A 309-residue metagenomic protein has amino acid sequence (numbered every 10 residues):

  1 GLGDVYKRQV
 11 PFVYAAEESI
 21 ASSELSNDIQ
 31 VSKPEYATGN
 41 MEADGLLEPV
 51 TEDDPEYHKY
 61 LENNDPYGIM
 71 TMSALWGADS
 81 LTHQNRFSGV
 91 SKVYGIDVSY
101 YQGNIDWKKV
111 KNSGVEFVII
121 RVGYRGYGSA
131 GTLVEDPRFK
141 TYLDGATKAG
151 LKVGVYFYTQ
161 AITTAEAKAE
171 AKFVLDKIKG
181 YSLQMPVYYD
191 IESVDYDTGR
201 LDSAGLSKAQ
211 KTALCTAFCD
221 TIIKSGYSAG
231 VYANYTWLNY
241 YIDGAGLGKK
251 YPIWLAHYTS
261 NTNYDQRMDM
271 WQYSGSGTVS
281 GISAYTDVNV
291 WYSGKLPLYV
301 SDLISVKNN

Functional and structural regions predicted by a protein language model:
G1-Y6: Short, small-residue-biased leader/transition segments that mark boundaries at the very start of proteins
R8-S22: Sec-dependent signal peptide cleavage junction
I20-Q102, K108, L247-N309: Functionally critical loop-and-helix segments that line ligand-binding/catalytic clefts of soluble enzyme domains
N40, T163-T164, N234: Intrinsic-disorder/low-complexity, polar/charged segments
E62-Y67, N85-G89, F157-T159, I222-G226 (+1 more regions): A generic short-segment signal for beta-strand/edge and adjacent turn/coil regions
S88-C219, I223-S225: Substrate-binding cleft of extracellular glycoside hydrolase catalytic domains
K177-V187, I191-N308: Surface-exposed substrate-engagement region within the catalytic domains of secreted or surface-exposed extracellular
